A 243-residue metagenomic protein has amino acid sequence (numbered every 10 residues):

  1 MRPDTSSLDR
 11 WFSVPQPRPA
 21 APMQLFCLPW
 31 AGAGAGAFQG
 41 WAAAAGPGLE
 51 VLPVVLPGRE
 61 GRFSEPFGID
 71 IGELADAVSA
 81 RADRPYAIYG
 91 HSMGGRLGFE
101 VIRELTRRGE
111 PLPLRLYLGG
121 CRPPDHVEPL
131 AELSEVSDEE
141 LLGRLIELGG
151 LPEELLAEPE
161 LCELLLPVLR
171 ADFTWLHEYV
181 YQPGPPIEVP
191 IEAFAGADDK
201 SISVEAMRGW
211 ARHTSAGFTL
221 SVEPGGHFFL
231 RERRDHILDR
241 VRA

Functional and structural regions predicted by a protein language model:
M1-Y89, M93-A243: Domain-scale detector for complete catalytic domains at protein termini or as standalone homologs
